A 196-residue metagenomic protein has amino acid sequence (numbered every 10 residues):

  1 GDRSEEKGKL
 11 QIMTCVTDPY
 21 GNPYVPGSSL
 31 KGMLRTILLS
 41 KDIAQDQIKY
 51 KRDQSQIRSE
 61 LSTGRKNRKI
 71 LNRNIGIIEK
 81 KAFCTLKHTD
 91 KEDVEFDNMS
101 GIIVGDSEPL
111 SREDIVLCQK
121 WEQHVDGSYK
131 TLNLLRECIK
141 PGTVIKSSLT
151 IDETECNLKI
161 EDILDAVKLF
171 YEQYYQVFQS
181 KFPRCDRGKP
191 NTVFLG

Functional and structural regions predicted by a protein language model:
G1-G196: Small/polar/charged residue-enriched interaction surfaces, especially the RNA/DNA-contacting tracks of RNP/CRISPR
